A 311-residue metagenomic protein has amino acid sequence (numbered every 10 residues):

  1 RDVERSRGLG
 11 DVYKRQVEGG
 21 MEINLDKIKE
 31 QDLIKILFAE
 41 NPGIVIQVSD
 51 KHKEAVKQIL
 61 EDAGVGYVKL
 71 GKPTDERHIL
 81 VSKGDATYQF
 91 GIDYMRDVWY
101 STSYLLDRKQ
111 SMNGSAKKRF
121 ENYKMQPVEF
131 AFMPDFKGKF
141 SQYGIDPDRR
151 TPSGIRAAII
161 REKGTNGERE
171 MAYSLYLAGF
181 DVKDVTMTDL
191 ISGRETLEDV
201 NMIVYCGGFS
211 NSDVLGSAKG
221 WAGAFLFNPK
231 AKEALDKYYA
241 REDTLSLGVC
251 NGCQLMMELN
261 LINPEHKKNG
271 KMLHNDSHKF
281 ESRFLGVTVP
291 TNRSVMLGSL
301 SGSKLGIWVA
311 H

Functional and structural regions predicted by a protein language model:
D2-Y13: Single conserved hydrophobic/aromatic residue that forms the stacking wall/gate of nucleotide- or nucleobase-binding
K14, E18-E30, I59-D85, K183-D189 (+1 more regions): Beta-strand->loop->alpha-helix junctions that form or flank phosphate-binding loops in nucleotide-handling enzymes
I28, K83-V249, C253-E265, L273-E281 (+1 more regions): N-terminal beta1-alpha1 cap of cysteine-dependent amidohydrolase-like domains
K29-A39, L70, D146-R149, D276 (+2 more regions): Short, flexible, solvent-exposed loop/turn segments with mixed acidic/basic and small polar residues
I46, S277, L285-A310: Catalytic core of tubulin tyrosine ligase-like
Q47-E54: Helix N-cap motif at beta-to-alpha junctions
A55-I59, M171: Hydrophobic side chains in well-ordered alpha-helices
